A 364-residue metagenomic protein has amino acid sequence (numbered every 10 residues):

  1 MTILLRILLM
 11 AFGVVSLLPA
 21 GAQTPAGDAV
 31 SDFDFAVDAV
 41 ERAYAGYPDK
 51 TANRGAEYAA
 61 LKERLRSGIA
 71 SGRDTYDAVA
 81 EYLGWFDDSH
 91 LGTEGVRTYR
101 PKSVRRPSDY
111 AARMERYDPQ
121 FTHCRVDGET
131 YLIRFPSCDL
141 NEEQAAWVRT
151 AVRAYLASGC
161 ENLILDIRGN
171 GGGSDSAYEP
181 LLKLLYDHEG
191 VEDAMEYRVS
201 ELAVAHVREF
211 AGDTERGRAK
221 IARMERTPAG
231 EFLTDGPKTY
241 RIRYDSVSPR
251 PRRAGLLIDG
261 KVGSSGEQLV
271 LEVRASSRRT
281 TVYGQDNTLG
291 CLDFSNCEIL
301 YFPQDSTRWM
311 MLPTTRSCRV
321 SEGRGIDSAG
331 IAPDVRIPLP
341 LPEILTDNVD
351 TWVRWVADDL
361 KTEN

Functional and structural regions predicted by a protein language model:
M1-I7: Positively charged n-region of N-terminal signal peptides that target proteins for export
I7-S16: Bacterial N-terminal signal peptides
A22-R223, K238-T239, R250-G255, Q268 (+6 more regions): Flexible, low-complexity junctional segments that flank or bridge functional domains
G230-A254, A329-L339: A cross-taxonomic marker for long C-terminal extensions/tails that follow the last structured domain
Q285: Short glycine/proline-centered loop/turn elements that form peptide/ligand docking sites
